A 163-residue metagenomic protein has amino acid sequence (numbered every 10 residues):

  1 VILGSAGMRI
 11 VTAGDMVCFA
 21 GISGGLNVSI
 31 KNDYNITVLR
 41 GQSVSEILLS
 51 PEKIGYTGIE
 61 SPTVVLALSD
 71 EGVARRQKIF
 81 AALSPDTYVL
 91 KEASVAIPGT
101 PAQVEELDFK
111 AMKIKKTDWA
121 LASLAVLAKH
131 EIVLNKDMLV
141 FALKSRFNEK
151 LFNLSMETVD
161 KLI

Functional and structural regions predicted by a protein language model:
V1-I163: Active-site cofactor/cluster-binding pocket
